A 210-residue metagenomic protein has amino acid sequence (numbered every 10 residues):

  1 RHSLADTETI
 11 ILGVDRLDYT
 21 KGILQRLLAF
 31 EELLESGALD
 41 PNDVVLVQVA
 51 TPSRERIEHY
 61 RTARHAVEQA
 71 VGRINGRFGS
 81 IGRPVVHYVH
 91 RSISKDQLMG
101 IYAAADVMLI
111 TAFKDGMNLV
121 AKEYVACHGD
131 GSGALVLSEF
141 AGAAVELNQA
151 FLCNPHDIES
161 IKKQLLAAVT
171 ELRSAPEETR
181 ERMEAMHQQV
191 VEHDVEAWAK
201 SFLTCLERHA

Functional and structural regions predicted by a protein language model:
R1-I11, A38-P41: Nucleotide-sugar donor-binding and catalytic loop/hinge architecture of NDP-sugar-dependent glycosyltransferases
A5-T20, L46-V47: Conserved donor-binding/catalytic core segment of Leloir-type glycosyltransferases
D15-L17, T51, R91, Q188: Conserved donor-binding loops in enzymes that form glycosidic bonds
D18-L34: A conserved mid-protein helix/loop that constitutes part of the nucleotide-sugar donor-binding site
L33-V47, A103-E192, S201: Catalytic binding pocket for nucleotide-activated donors in carbohydrate/polymer assembly enzymes
A50-D96: Nucleotide-activated donor-binding/catalytic signature segment of Leloir-type glycosyltransferases, i.e., the conserved
S94-A105: Short acidic alpha-helix that forms the nucleotide-activated donor recognition element in Leloir-type transferases
V195-A210: C-terminal alpha-helical cap of glycosyltransferases
